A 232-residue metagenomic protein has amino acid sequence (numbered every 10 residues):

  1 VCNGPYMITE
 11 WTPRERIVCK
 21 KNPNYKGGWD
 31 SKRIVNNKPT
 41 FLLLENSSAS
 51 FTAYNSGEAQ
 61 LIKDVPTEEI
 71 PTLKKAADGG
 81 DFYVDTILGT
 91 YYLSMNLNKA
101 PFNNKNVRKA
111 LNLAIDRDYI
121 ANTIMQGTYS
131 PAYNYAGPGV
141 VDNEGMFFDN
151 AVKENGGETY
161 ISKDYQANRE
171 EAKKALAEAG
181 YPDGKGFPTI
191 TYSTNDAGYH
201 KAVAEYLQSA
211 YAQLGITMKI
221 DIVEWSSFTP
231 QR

Functional and structural regions predicted by a protein language model:
V1-A49, I70-T90, D196: Aromatic-rich, solvent-exposed beta-strand/loop patch
C2, M7, V18-G27, N103-S209 (+1 more regions): Append "and occasionally in soluble cytosolic enzymes with long acidic Gly/Pro-rich linkers
F41-T52, V65-E68, G198, I220-P230: Short helix-initiation/N-cap motifs at beta->coil->alpha
S50-F51, A59, I70, V107 (+3 more regions): Short, hydrophobic alpha-helical packing/hinge segments within bilobed ligand-binding/sensory domains
A59-V65: Paired acidic/hydrophobic, glycine-rich loop segments that form the ligand-binding mouth/hinge of periplasmic-binding
L61, Y192, S209-R232: Periplasmic binding protein-like
V84-A100, N112, F148-V152: Periplasmic solute-binding protein
L97-N98, T191-G198, I222-E224: Conserved short loop/turn motifs at secondary-structure junctions
